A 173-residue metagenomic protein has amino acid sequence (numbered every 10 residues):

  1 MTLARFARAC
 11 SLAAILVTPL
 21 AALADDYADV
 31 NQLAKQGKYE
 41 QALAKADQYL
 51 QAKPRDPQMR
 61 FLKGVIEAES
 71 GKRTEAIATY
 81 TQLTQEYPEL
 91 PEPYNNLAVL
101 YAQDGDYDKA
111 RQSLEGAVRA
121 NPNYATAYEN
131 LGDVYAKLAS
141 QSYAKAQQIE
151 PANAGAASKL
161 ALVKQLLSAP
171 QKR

Functional and structural regions predicted by a protein language model:
K35-Q36, E69-S70, Q103-D104, K137 (+1 more regions): Register position in tetratricopeptide repeats
A52, E86-Y87, A120, I149: Structural marker of alpha-solenoid helical repeat scaffolds
P57-Q58, P91-E92, A125-T126, A154: Helix-start (N-cap) detector for alpha-helical repeat units in TPR-like alpha-solenoids, especially tetratricopeptide
A136-R173: Terminal, low-structured helical/coil segments at or just beyond the last alpha-helical repeat
